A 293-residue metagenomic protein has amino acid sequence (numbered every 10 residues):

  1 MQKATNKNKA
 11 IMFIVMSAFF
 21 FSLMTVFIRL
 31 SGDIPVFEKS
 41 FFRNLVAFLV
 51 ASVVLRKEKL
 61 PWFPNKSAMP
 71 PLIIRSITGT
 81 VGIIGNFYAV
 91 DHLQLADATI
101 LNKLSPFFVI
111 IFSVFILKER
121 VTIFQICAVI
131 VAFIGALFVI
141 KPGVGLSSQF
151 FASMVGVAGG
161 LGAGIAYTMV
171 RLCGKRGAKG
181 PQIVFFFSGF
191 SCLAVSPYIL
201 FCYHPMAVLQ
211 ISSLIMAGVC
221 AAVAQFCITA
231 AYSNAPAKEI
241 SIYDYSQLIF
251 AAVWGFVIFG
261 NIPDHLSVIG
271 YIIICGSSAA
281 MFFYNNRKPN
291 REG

Functional and structural regions predicted by a protein language model:
M1-E38, L146-L172, G189, E292-G293: Glycine-/small-residue-enriched transmembrane alpha-helix faces in small-molecule transporters and effluxers
M1-F19, F48-I74, I123, S148 (+5 more regions): Membrane-interface interhelical linkers
A18-S22, S52, S76-I84, P106-I111 (+7 more regions): Hydrophobic/small/kink-forming positions within alpha-helical transmembrane segments of polytopic membrane proteins
F20-I34, K39, I84-L95, L101 (+3 more regions): Juxtamembrane C-cap of transmembrane helices in multi-pass membrane transport proteins
P35-A47, Y88-S105, Q149-G162, A207-A221 (+2 more regions): Structural signature of hydrophobic alpha-helical transmembrane segments
T99-L104, G177-G189, Q225-F256: Helix-helix packing/entry segments at the starts of transmembrane helices
S105-C127, I249-V268: C-terminal transmembrane-helix exit sites in multi-pass transporters
F124-K141, L266-N285: Hydrophobic transmembrane alpha-helices of multi-pass small-molecule transport proteins
